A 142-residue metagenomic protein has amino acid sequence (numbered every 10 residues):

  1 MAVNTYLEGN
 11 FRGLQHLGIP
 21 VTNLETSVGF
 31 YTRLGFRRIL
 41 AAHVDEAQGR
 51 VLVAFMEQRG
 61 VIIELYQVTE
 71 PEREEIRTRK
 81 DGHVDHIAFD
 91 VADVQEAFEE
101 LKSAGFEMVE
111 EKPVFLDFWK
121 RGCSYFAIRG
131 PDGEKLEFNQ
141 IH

Functional and structural regions predicted by a protein language model:
M1-Y6, E25-R38, T69-R79, G105-F106 (+1 more regions): Short N-terminal helix-initiation segments at or just after the protein's N-terminus
A2-G9, V21, A41, Q48-R50 (+4 more regions): Sparse, context-dependent recognition of short Cys/His-centered cofactor- or disulfide-binding micro-motifs
A2-N10, F89, F98-H142: Vicinal oxygen chelate
N4, L14, H43, E74-E75 (+3 more regions): A general structural-boundary detector
F11, I19-I62, S103, W119-R121: Core segments of cupin and vicinal oxygen chelate
R12-N23, V53-E57, I76-K102, S124-R129: Vicinal oxygen chelate
T22, S27-G29, V44, E64 (+4 more regions): Residues in flexible loops and secondary-structure boundaries
I39-T78, I128-P131, K135-Q140: Conserved short beta-strand elements that form part of the metal-binding/catalytic scaffold of enzyme active sites
